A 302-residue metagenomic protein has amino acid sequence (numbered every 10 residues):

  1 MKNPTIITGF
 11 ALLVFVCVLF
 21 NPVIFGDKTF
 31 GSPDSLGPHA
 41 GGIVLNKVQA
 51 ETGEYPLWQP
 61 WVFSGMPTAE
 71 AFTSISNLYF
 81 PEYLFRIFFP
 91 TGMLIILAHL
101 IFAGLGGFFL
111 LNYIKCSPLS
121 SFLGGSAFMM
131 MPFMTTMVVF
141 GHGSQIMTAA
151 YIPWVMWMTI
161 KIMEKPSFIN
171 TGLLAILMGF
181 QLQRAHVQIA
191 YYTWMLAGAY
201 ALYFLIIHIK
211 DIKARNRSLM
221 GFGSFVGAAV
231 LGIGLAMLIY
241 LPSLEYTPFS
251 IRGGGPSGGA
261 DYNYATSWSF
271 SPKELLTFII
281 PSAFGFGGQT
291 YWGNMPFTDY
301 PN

Functional and structural regions predicted by a protein language model:
M1-N21, R217-A229: Start-transfer (signal-anchor) and selected internal transmembrane alpha helices of multi-pass inner/ER membrane
N3-I7, I87-I95, C116-G124, N170: Membrane-interface starts of transmembrane alpha-helices
L13-G107, S126-A149, A260-N302: Membrane-interface coil-to-helix junctions
N21-G26, A199, F249-G258: Short acidic (Asp/Glu) and glycine-rich catalytic loops that position anionic groups and cofactors
G104-Y113, L119-H208, S224-S243: Membrane-embedded helix bundles of polyisoprenyl
T159-I160, A214, I251: Anion-coordinating catalytic cores for phosphoryl-, nucleotidyl-, and glycosidic chemistry
I189, F222-P272, S282: Polar, glycine-rich mid-to-C-terminal structural blocks that act as macromolecule-binding/assembly scaffolds
I207-G221: Membrane-interfacial, low-structure loops and terminal tails that flank and connect transmembrane helices in multi-pass
